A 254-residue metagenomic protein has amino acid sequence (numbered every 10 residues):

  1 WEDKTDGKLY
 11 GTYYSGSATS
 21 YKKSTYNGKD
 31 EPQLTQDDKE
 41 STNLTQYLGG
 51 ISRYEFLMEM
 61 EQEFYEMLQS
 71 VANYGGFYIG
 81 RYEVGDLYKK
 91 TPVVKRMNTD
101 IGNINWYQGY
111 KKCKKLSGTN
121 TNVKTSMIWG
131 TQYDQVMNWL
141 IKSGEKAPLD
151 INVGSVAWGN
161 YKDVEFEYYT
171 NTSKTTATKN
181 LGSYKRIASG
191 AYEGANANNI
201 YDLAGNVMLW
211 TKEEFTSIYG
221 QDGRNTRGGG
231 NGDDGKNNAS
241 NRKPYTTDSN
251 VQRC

Functional and structural regions predicted by a protein language model:
K4, E83-D86, Q132, K212-S217 (+1 more regions): Acidic glycine-/aspartate-rich tracts in secreted/extracellular proteins
D6-D202: Short aromatic-cysteine micro-motif
N103-S117, V123-K124, I128, G194-A195 (+1 more regions): Disulfide-stabilized, aromatic/cysteine-rich ligand-recognition loop
A204-E214: Active-site-proximal beta-strands of protease catalytic cores
